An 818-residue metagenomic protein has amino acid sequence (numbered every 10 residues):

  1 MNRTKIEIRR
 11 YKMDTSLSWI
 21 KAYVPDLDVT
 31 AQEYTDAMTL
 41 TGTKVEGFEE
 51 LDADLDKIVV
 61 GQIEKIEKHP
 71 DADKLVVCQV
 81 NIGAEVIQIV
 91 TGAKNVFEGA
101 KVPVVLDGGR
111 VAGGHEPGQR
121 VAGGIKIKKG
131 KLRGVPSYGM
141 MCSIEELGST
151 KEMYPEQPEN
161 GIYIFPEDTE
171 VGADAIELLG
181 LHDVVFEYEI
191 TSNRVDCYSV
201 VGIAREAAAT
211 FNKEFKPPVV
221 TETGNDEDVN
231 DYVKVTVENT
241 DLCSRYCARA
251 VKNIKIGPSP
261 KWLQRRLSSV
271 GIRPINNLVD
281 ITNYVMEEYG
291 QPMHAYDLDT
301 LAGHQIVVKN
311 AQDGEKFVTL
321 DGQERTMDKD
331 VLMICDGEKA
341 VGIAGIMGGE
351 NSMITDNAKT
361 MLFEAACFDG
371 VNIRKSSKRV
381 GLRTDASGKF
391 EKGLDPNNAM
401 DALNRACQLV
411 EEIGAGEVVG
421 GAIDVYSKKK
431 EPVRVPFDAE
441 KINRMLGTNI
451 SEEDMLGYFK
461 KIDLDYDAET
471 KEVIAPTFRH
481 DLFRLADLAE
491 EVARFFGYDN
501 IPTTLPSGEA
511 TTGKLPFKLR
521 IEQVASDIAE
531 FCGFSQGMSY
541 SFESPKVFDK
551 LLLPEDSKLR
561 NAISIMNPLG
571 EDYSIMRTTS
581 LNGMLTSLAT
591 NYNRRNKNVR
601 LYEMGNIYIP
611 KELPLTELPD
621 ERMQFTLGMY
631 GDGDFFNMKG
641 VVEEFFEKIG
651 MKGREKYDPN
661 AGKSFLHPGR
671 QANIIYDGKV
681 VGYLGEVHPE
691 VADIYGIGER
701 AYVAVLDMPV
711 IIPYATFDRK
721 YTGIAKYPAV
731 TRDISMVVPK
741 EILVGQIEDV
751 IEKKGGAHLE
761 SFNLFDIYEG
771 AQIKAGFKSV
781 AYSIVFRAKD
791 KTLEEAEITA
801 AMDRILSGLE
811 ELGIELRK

Functional and structural regions predicted by a protein language model:
R3, E7-E227, L362, G381 (+4 more regions): Phosphate-backbone binding interfaces of nucleic-acid-interacting proteins
R9, S16-L17, D36, V76 (+1 more regions): Glycine/proline-enriched, intrinsically flexible loops and inter-domain linkers
D52-D56, G224-N225, A510-T511, L515 (+3 more regions): Beta-rich nucleic-acid/ligand-interaction surfaces
V60-V90, N276, T282-N351: Conserved mixed alpha/beta core segments that line enzyme active sites in large multi-domain catalysts
R133-C142, E146-G148, Q157-Y163, I176-E177 (+5 more regions): Mobile "lid/hinge" segments at catalytic clefts and subdomain interfaces of large enzymes
G202, V435-K597, R732, V785-A788 (+1 more regions): Extended, well-folded interaction surfaces typified by the phenylalanyl-tRNA synthetase beta subunit core
F211-V237, G414-I442: Terminal amphipathic helices with adjacent charged low-complexity linkers/tails
K461-L464, K611-L615, D620-E621, T626 (+1 more regions): A carboxyl-terminal module marker
